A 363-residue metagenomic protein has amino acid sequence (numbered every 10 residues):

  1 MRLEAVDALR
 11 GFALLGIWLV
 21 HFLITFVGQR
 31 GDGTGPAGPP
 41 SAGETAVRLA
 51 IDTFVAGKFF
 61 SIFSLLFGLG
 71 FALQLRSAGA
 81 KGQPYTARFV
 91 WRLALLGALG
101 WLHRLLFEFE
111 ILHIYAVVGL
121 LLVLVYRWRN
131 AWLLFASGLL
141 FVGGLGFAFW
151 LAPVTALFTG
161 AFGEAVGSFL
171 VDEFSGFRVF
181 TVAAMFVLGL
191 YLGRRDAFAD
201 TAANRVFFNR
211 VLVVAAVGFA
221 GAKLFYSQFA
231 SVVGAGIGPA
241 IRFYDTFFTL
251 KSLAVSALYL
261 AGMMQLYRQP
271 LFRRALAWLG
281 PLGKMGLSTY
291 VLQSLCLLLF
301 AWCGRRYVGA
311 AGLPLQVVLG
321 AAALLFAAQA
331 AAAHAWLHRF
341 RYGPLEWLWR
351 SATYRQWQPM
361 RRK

Functional and structural regions predicted by a protein language model:
M1-K363: Alpha-helical transmembrane segments and their immediate juxtamembrane cytosolic regions
